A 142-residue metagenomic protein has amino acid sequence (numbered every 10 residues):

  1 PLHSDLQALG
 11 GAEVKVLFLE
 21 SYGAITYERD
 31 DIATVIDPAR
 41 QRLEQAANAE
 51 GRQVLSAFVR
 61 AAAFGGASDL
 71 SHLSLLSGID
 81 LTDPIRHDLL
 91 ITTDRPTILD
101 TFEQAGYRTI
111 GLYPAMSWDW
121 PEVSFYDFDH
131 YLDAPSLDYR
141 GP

Functional and structural regions predicted by a protein language model:
P1-P142: Soluble catalytic regions of membrane-associated enzymes that act on cell-envelope and secretory-pathway components
